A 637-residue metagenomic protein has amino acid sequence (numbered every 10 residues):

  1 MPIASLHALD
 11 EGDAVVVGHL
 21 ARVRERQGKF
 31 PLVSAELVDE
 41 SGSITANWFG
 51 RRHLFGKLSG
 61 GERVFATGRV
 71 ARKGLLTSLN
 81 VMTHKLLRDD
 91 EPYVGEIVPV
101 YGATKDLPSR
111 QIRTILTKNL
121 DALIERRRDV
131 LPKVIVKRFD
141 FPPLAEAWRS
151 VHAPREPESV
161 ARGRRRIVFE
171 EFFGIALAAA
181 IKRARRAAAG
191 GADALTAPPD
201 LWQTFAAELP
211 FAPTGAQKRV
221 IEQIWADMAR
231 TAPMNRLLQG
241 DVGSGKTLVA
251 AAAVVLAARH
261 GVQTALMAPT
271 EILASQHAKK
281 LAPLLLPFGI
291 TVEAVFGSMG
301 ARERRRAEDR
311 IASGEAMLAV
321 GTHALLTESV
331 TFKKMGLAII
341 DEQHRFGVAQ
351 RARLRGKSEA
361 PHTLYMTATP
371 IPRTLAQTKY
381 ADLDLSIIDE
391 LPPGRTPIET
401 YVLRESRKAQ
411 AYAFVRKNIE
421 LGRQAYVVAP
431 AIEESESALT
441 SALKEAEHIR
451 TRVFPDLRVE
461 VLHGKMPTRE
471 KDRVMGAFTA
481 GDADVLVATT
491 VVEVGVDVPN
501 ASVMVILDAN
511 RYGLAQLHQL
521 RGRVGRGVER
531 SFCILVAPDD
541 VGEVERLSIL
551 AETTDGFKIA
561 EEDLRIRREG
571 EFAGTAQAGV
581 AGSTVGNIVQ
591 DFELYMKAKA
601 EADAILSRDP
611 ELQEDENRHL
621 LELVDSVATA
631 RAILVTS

Functional and structural regions predicted by a protein language model:
M1-L20: OB-fold nucleic-acid-binding modules
H7-A8, G12, E25-E208, T575 (+2 more regions): Upstream accessory/linker segments immediately N-terminal to the RecA-like ATPase cores of bacterial MutS and a subset
R162, R166-L318, L325: ASCE P-loop NTPase motor cores of helicases and related translocases
G261-T264, T291, G314-L318, K334-L337 (+6 more regions): Loop/turn-to-beta-strand initiation segments
S298-A319, T327-M335, T468-V485: Conserved motor-coupling elements within RecA-like helicase/translocase cores
A324-Y365: SF2 helicase catalytic motif II
D382-A446: Conserved interdomain linker/interface between the two RecA-like ATPase lobes of SF2 helicase motors
K408-Q424, S441-S637: C-terminal helicase module of SF1/SF2 nucleic-acid helicases/translocases
